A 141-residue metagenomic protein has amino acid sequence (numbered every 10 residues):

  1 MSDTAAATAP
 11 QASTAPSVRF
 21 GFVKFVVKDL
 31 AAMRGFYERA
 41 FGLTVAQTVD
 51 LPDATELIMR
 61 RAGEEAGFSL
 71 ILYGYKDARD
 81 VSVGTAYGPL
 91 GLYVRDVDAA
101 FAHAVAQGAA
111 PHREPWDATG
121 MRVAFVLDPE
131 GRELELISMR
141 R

Functional and structural regions predicted by a protein language model:
M1-P16, F22, A46-T48, L92 (+1 more regions): Vicinal oxygen chelate
S17-V18, K24-G67: Core segments of cupin and vicinal oxygen chelate
F20-G21, T85-P89: Eukaryotic phosphotyrosine signaling hubs
M33-F36, D98-H103: Short amphipathic alpha-helices within nucleic acid-binding modules
D53, A86, G120: Exposed loop/turn and edge beta-strand positions of beta-sandwich/beta-sheet ligand-binding modules
E64-S69, G131-E133: Short, charged/polar, Gly/Pro-enriched secondary-structure boundary elements
Y73-D77, S138-R140: Acetyl-CoA-dependent GNAT
